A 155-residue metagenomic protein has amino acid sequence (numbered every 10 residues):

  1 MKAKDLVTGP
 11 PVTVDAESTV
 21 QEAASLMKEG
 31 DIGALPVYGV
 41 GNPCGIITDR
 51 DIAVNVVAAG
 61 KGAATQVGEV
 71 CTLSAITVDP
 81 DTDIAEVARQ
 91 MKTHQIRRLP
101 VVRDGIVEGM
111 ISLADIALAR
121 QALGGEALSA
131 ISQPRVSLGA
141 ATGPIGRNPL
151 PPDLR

Functional and structural regions predicted by a protein language model:
M1-P10, T48-D79, D83-K92, S112-R155: Tandem CBS (Bateman) regulatory domains
L6, E22-S25, G39-V40, A58-K61: Short hydrophobic/aromatic-rich motifs at helix boundaries and adjacent loops
T13-D31, V78-Q95, V102, R120: The conserved cystathionine-beta-synthase
M27-G30, L35-D51, M91, L99-I116: A glycine-centered beta-loop-beta connector
R98-L99, V136: Positively charged, low-complexity intrinsically disordered regions
